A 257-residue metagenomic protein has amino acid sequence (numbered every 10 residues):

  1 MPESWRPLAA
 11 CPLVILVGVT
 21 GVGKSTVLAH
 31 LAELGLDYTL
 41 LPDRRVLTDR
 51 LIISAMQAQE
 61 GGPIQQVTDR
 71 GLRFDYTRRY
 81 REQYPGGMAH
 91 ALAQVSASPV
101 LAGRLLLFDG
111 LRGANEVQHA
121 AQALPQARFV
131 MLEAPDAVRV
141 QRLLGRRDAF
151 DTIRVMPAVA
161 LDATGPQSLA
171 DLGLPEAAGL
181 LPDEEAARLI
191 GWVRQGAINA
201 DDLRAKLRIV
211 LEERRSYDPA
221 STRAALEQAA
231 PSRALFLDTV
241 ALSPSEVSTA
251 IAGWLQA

Functional and structural regions predicted by a protein language model:
M1-L8: Pre-Walker A adenine-sensing motif
L13-I15: Short hydrophobic/aromatic beta-strand immediately N-terminal to the Walker A/P-loop
V19, L31: P-loop (Walker A) phosphate-binding loop of NTP-binding proteins
K24: Conserved lysine of the Walker
V27-L28: Post-Walker A alpha-helix
R45-L107, L111-H119, A186-W192: ATP-dependent small-molecule kinase phosphotransfer cores that center on conserved nucleotide phosphate-binding segments
D109-L111, A123-P157: Conserved phosphate-donor/acceptor-positioning beta-strand/loop module used by diverse small-molecule
A149-A250: Small-molecule kinase domains that catalyze NTP-dependent phosphoryl transfer to phosphate-bearing small molecules
